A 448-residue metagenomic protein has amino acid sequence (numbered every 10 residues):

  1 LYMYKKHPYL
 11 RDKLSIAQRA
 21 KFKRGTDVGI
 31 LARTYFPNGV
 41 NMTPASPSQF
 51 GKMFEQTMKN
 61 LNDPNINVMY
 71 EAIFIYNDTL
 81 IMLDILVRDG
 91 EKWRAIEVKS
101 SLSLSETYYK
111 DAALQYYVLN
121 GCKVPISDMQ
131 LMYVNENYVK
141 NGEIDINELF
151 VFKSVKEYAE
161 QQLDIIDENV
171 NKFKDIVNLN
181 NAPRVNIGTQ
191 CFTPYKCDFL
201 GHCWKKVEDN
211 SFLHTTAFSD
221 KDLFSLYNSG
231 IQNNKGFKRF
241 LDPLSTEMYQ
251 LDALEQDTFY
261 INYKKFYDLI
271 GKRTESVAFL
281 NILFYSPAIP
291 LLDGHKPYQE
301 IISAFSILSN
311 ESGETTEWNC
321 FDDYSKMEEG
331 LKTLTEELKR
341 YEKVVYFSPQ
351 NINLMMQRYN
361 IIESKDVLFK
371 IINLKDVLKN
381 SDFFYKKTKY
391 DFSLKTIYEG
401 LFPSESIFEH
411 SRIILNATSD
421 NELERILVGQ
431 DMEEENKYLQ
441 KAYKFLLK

Functional and structural regions predicted by a protein language model:
L1-E91, D220-A253, A417-N421, E434: Metal-dependent nuclease catalytic cores that hydrolyze phosphodiester bonds in DNA/RNA, characterized by
N67-A72, L80-D84, A95-V98, T107-F173 (+2 more regions): Conserved DEDDh/DEDDy metal-dependent 3′-5′ exonuclease domain
F74, K265-L338: Conserved RNase H-like, two-metal-ion catalytic cores of nucleic-acid enzymes
R88-K92, K206, S309-G313: Short acidic-glycine loop/turn motifs at beta-strand connectors
I144-D209, L401-K448: Acidic, Mg2+-coordinating catalytic module of metal-dependent nucleases/exonucleases that use a two-metal-ion mechanism
I187-P194, D198-N234, D268, D322-M327 (+2 more regions): Helix-loop elements that line ligand-binding/catalytic pockets
K206-V207, P287-P290, M355: Short helix/loop capping segments that flank catalytic or ligand/cofactor-binding pockets
I231-I289: Long, highly charged low-complexity segments
